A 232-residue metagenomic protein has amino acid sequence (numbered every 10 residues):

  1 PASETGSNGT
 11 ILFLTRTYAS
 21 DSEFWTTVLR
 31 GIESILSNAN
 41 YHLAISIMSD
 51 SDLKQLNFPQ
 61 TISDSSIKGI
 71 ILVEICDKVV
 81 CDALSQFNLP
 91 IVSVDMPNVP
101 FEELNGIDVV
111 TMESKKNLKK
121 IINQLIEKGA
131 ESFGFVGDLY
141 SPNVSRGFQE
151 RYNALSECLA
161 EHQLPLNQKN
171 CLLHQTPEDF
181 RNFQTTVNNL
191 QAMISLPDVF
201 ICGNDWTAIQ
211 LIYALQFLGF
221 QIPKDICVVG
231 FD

Functional and structural regions predicted by a protein language model:
P1-D21: N-terminal helix-turn-helix/winged-helix DNA-binding helices and compositionally similar short basic alpha-helical
G9-F13, T27-A44, S63-G69, S85-D232: Bacterial carbohydrate/catabolite-sensing allosteric modules
T17-Y18, S49-L53, I71-K78, W206-T207: Short beta->alpha connector loops
S20-V28: N-terminal pre-catalytic "stem/leader" segment of glycosyltransferase-like enzymes
A44-F58: A short, well-structured beta->alpha microelement
K54-F58, V79-V80, N182, T186-N189: Short acidic active-site motifs
C76-D77, A83-Q86: Beta-alpha junction/loop-to-helix N-cap segments that form part of ligand/metal-binding clefts
